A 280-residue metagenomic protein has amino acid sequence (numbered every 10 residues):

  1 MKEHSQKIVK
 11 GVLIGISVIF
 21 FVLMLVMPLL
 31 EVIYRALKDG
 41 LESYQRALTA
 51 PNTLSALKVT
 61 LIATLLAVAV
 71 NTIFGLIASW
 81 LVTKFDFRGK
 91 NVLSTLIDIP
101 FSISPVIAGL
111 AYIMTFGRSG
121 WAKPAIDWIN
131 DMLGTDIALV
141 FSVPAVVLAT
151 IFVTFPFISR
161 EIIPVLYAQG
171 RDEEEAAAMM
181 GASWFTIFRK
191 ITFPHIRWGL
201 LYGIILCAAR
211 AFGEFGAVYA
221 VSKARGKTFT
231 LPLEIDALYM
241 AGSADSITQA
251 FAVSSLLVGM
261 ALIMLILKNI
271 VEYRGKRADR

Functional and structural regions predicted by a protein language model:
K2-S5, L66-D98, L110, M114-F116 (+2 more regions): Transmembrane-helix boundary motif in ABC transporter permease subunits
E3, L41-T49, L54, K90 (+3 more regions): Membrane-interfacial helix termini and adjacent extracytoplasmic/periplasmic loops of multi-pass transporters
S5-V9, R46-P51, Y219-I270: Interhelical loop and adjacent transmembrane-helix boundary motif in polytopic membrane transport permeases
V12-I16, M27, E31-Y34, G89 (+4 more regions): C-terminal transmembrane helix and the adjacent membrane-cytosol boundary/short C-terminal tail of inner/organellar
G15-S17, A69, I99, I103 (+4 more regions): Transmembrane alpha-helices
L23, K58, I62-F74, A78 (+5 more regions): Hydrophobic alpha-helical transmembrane segments of multipass integral membrane proteins, especially permease/channel
V26-L30, Y34, I73-A78, I107-L110 (+9 more regions): Membrane-embedded alpha-helices of multi-pass transport/permease systems
V32-A69, K84-F85, L238-I247: Periplasmic/extracellular loop-to-transmembrane helix junction in inner-membrane transport proteins
